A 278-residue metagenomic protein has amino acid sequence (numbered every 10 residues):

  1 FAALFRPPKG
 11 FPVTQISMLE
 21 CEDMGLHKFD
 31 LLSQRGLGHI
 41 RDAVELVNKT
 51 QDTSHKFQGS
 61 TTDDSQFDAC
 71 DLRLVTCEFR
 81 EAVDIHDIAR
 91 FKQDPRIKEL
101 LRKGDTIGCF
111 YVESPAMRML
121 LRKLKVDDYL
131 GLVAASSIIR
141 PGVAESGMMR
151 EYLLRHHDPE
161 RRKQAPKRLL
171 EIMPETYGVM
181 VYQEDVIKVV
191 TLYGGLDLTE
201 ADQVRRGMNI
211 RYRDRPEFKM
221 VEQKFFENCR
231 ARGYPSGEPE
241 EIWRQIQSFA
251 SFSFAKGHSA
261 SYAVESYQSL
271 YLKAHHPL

Functional and structural regions predicted by a protein language model:
F1-Q51, F79-L278: Noncatalytic, beta-rich nucleic-acid-contacting surfaces in large DNA/RNA-processing enzymes
K49-A82: Intrinsic disorder/low-complexity segments
